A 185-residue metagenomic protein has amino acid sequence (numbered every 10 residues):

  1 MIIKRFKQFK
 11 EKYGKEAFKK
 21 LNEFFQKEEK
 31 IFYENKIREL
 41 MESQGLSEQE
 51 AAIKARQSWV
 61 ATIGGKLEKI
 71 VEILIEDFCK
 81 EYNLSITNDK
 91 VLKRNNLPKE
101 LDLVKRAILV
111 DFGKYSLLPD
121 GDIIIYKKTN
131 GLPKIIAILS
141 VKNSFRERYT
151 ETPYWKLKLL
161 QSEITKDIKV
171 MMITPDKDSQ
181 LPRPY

Functional and structural regions predicted by a protein language model:
M1-S58: Nuclease-adjacent, charged terminal/linker segments that flank catalytic cores
G45-L109: Acidic-basic catalytic patches of nuclease active cores, encompassing PD-(D/E)XK and other metal-cofactor nuclease
N83, T129-K134: Short, solvent-exposed loop/turn segments that connect beta-strands within catalytic domains and beta-strand-rich
R106-Y115, P119-G121: Aromatic/basic-lined ligand-recognition segments that form π-stacking hydrophobic pockets flanked by Lys/Arg to engage
I123-I125, I136-N143, T152: Conserved catalytic cores of phosphodiester-cleaving nucleases, focusing on short active-site segments
K142-R148, K177-Q180: Short acidic, S/G/P-rich loop/turn micro-motifs used as interaction or catalytic elements
K158-D167: Arginine/glycine-rich "motif VI" loop of SF2 helicases in the C-terminal RecA-like domain
Q161, P175-Y185: Domain-level recognition of nuclease-like catalytic cores that cleave nucleotide substrates
